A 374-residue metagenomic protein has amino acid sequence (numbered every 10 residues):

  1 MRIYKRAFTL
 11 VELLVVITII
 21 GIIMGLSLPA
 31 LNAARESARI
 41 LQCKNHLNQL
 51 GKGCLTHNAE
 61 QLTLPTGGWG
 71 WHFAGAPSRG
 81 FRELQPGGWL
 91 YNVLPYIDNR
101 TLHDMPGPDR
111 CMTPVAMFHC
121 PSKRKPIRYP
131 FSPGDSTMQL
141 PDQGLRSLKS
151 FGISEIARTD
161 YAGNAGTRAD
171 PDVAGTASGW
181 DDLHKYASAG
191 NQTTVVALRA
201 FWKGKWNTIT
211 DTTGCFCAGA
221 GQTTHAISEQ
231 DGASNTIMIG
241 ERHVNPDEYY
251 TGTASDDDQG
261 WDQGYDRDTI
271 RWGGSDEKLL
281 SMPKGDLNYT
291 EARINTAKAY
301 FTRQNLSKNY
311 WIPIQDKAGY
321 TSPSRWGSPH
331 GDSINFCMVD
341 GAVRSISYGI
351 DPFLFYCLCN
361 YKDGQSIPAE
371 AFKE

Functional and structural regions predicted by a protein language model:
Y4-Q42, Q49: N-terminal single-pass transmembrane signal-anchor helix
A33-E374: Internal low-complexity, small-residue/proline-rich segments
